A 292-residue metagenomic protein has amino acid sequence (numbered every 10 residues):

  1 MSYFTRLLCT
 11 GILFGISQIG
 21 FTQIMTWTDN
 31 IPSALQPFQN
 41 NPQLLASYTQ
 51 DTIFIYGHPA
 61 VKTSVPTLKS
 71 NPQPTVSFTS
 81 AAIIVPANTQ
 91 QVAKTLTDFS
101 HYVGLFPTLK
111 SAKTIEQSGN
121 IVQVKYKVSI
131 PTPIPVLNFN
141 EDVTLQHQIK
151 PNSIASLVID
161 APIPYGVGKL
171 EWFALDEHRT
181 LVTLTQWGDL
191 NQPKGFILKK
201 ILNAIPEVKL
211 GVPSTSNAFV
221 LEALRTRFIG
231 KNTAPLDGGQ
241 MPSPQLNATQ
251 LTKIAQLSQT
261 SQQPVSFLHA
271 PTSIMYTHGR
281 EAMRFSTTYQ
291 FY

Functional and structural regions predicted by a protein language model:
M1-L8: Bacterial N-terminal signal peptides that target proteins for export
Q23-Q117, P242-S273, Y289-F291: Hydrophobic ligand-binding cavity/cleft-lining segments
I24, G188-Q250: A conserved amphipathic terminal alpha-helix motif
K69-V76, K113-P164, D189, A218 (+4 more regions): Glycine-rich portal/gate segments that line the openings of hydrophobic small-molecule binding cavities
P86-Q90, T114-N120, Q146-S153, E171-L181: A short, structured loop/turn motif at beta-sheet edges
Q91-T95, Y102, H147, V182-L184 (+1 more regions): Hydrophobic pocket/interface hotspot
V158-L210: Beta-strand/loop substructures that line and gate deep hydrophobic ligand-binding cavities in soluble
